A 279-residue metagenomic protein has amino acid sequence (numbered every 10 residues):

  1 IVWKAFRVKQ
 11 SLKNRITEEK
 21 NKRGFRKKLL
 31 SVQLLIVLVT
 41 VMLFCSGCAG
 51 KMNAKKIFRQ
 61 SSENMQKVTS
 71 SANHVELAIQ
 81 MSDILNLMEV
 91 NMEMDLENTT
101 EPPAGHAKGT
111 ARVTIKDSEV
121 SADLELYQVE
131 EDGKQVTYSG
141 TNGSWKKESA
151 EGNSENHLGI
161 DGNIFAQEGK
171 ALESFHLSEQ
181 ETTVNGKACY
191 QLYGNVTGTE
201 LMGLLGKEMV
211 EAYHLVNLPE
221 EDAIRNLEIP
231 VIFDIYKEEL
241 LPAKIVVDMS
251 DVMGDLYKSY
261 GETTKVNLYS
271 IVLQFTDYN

Functional and structural regions predicted by a protein language model:
I1-S31: Hydrophobic topogenic segments
W3-R7, V39, M52, V266: Residue-level detector of secondary-structure boundary/capping sites
K28-G50: Sec-dependent N-terminal signal peptides of Gram-positive bacterial secreted proteins and lipoproteins
C48-N279: Subset-of-secretome marker
